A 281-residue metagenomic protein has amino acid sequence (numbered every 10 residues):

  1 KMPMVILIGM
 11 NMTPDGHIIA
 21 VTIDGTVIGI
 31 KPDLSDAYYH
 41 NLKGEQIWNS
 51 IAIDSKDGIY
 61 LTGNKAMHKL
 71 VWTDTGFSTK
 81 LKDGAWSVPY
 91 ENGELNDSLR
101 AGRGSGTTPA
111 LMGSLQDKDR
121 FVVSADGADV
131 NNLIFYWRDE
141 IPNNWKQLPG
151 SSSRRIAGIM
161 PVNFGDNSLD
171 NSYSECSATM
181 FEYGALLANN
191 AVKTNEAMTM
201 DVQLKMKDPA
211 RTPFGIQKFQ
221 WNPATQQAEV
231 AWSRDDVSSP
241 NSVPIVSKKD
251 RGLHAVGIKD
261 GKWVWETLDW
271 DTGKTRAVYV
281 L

Functional and structural regions predicted by a protein language model:
K1-L7, N11-W48, A52-L281: Extracytoplasmic/lumenal domain signature
